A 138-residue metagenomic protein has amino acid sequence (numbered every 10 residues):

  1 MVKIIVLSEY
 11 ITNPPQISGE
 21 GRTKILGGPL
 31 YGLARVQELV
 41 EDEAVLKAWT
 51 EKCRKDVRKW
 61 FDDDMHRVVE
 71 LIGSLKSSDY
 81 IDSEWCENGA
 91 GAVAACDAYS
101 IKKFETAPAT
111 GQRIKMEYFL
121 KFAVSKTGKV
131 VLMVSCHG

Functional and structural regions predicted by a protein language model:
M1-Q16, E20: Eukaryotic low-complexity, non-globular regulatory regions
I25, Y31-S100: Compact soluble domain cores
Y31, F61, F104, F119-F122: Phenylalanine-focused residue identity feature
A98-G111: Short beta-strand segments that buttress and anchor functional surface loops
T110-G138: Enriched for short, Lys/Arg-rich terminal
